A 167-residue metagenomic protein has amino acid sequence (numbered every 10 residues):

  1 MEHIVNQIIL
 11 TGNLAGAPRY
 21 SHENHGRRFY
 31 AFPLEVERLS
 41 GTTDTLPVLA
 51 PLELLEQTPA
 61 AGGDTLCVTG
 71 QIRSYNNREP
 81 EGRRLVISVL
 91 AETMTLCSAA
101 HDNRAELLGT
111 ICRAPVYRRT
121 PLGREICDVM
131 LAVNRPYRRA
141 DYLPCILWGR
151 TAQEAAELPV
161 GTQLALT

Functional and structural regions predicted by a protein language model:
M1-T167: Single-stranded nucleic acid-binding surfaces, predominantly the OB-fold ssDNA-binding core
